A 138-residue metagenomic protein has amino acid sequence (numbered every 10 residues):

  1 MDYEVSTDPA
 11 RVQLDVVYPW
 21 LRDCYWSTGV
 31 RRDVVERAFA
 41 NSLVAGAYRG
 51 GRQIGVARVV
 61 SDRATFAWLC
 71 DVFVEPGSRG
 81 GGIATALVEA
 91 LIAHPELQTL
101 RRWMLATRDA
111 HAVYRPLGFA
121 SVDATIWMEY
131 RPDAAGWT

Functional and structural regions predicted by a protein language model:
M1-V30, T125, W137-T138: Short amphipathic alpha-helix that is part of the acyltransferase structural core
D2, S6-P9, Q13, E89-W103: Short, flexible, glycine-rich and Lys/Arg-enriched loop motifs at helix boundaries that contact anionic partners
D33-F73: A conserved beta-strand-loop-helix scaffold within acyl/acetyltransferase catalytic domains
S78-L87: Conserved acetyl-CoA pyrophosphate-binding loop and the N-cap/start of the following alpha-helix in GNAT-like
T85, L97-D133: Conserved active-site alpha-helix within GNAT-family acetyltransferase domains
